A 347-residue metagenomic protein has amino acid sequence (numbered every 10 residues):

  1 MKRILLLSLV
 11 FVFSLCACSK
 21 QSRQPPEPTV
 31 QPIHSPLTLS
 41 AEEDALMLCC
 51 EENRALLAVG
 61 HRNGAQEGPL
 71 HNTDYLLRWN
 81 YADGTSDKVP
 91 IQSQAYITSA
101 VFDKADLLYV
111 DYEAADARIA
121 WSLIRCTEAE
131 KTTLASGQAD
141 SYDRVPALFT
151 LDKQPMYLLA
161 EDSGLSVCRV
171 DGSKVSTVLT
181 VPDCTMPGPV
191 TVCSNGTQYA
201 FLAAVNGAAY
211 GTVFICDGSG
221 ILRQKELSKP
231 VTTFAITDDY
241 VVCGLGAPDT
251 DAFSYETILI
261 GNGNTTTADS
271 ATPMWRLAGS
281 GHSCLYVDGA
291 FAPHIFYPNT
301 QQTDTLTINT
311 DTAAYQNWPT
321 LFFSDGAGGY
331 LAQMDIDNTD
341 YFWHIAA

Functional and structural regions predicted by a protein language model:
S14-A17: C-terminal motif of bacterial Sec signal peptides marking the signal peptidase cleavage site
S19-Q21: Bacterial signal peptide processing site
Q24-A45: A short helix->beta-strand "capping" segment at the edge of beta-propeller domains
I33-L39, T85-I91, K131-G137, K174-P182 (+3 more regions): A short beta-strand motif characteristic of beta-propeller blades
E42-E52, Q94-K104, D140-D152, C184-S194 (+3 more regions): Repeated scaffold domains used in trafficking and secretory/extracellular systems, primarily beta-propellers
C49, N53-P69, A105-E113, A147-A160 (+6 more regions): Short beta-strand elements that form the blades of beta-propeller/WD-repeat-like and other beta-sheet-rich scaffold
G64-L77, A115-I124, D162-C168, G207-F214 (+3 more regions): Structural motif
N80-G84, C126-E130, V170-S173, C216-G220 (+3 more regions): Short loop/turn segments that connect beta-strands within beta-propeller blades
